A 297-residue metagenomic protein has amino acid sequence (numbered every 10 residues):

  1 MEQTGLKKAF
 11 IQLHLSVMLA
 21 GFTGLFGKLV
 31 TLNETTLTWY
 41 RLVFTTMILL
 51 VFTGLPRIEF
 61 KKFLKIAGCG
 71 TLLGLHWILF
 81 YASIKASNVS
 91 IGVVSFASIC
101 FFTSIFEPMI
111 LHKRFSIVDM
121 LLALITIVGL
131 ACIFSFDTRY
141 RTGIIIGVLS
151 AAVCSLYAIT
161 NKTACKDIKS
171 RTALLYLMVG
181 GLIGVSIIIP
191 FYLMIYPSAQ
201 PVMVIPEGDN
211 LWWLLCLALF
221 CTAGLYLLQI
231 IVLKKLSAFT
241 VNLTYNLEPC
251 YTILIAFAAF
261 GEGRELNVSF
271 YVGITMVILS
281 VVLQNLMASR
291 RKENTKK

Functional and structural regions predicted by a protein language model:
M1-W39, T71, L79, T138-T163 (+1 more regions): Glycine-/small-residue-enriched transmembrane alpha-helix faces in small-molecule transporters and effluxers
E2, L42, N210-W212, N246-K297: C-terminal-most transmembrane helix of multi-pass membrane proteins
K8-Q12, T36-V51, D119-I125, I145 (+3 more regions): Hydrophobic alpha-helical transmembrane segments of multi-pass integral membrane proteins, especially transporters
L29-L75, C100-T103, V153-L156, T160 (+3 more regions): Transmembrane alpha-helices of multi-pass small-molecule transport proteins
Y40, G92-S98, N161-I183, T222-A258: Helix-helix packing/entry segments at the starts of transmembrane helices
L49, L73, F115-F134, A151 (+1 more regions): Hydrophobic transmembrane alpha-helices of multi-pass small-molecule transport proteins
L50-R57, I99-L121, C250-F270: C-terminal transmembrane-helix exit sites in multi-pass transporters
G54-G92, F96, L130-C132, A218-L236: Specific transmembrane alpha-helical segments of multi-pass solute transporters/efflux pumps, especially DMT/EamA
